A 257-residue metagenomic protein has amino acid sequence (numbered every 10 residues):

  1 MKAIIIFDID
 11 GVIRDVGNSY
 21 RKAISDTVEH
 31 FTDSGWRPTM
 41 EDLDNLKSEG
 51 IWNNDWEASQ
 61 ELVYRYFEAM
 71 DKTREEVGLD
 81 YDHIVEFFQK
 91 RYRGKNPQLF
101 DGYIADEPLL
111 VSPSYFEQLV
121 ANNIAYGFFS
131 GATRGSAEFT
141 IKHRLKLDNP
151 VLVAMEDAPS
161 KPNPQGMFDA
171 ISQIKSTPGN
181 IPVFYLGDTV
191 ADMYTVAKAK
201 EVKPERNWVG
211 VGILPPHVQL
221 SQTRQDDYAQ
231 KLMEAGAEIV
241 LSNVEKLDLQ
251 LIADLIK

Functional and structural regions predicted by a protein language model:
M1-D44, I51, E57: Active-site neighborhood of HAD-like aspartate-dependent phosphohydrolases
M1-F7, E61, E68-L79, H83-E86 (+1 more regions): Non-catalytic pre-domain segments flanking phosphatase-related domains
I6, Q89-F128, A132-E138: Short, acidic loop-to-helix structural element flanking the phosphoryl-transfer center in phosphate-processing enzymes
T27-E29, W56-K72, A170: Helix-loop "lid/cap" segments that line or gate small-molecule binding pockets
T32-K47, E68-Y92, L147-N149, G179-I181: Short, surface-exposed acidic
G127, A132-F184, T189-W208: Substrate-recognition "cap/lid" segment bordering the active-site pocket of phosphatases
Y185-I239: Acidic, Mg2+-coordinating phosphoryl-transfer loop and its flanking beta/alpha structural elements, shared across
E238-L247: Short acidic-hydrophobic, aromatic-tinged amphipathic segments that line or gate anion-handling sites
